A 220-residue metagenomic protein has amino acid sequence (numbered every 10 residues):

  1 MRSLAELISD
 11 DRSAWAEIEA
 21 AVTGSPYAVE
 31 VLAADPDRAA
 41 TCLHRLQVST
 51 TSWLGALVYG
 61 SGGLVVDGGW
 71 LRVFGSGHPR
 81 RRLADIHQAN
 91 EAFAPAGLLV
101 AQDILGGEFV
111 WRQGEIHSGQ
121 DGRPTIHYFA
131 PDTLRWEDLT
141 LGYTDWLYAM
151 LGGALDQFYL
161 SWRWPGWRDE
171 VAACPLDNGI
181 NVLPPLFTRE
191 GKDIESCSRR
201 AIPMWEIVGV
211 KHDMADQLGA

Functional and structural regions predicted by a protein language model:
M1-H117, V171-A220: A surface-exposed partner-binding patch
A28, V110, Y128-F129, T144 (+2 more regions): Compositionally biased, intrinsically disordered low-complexity regions enriched in proline and serine
E91-A92, E108-W111, W136-L147, S161-W167: Low-complexity, flexible helical/coil segments
Q120-Y159: Compact, glycine/acidic-enriched structural inserts
Y143-N181: Short aromatic loop motif centered on NTY/YTY
